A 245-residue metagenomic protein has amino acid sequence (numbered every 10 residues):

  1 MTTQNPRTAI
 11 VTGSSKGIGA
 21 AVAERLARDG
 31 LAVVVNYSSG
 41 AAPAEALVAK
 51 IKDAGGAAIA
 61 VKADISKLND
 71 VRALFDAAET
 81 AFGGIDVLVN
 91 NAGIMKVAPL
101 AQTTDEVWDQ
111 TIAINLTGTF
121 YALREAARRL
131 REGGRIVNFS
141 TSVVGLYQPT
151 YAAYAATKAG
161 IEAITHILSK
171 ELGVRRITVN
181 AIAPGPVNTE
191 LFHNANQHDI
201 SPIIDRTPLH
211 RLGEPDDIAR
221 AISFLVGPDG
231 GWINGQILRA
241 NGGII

Functional and structural regions predicted by a protein language model:
S15-K16: Conserved glycine-rich cofactor-binding loop
M95, T103, V143, Y147-A155 (+2 more regions): Active-site loop-to-helix junction immediately N-terminal to the catalytic Tyr of the SDR YXXXK motif in Rossmann-fold
P99-L100, V107-I112, F192, I203: Substrate-binding pocket helix/loop in short-chain dehydrogenase/reductase
L123, T157: Active-site helix of classical SDR
R128-R129, K170-V174, G231: Alpha-helical segment proximal to the catalytic Tyr-Lys
L146, S223, N234-I245: Short C-terminal tail/terminal secondary-structure segment of NAD(P)H-dependent dehydrogenase/reductase domains
P208-I218: A conserved structural motif in NAD(P)-dependent oxidoreductases
